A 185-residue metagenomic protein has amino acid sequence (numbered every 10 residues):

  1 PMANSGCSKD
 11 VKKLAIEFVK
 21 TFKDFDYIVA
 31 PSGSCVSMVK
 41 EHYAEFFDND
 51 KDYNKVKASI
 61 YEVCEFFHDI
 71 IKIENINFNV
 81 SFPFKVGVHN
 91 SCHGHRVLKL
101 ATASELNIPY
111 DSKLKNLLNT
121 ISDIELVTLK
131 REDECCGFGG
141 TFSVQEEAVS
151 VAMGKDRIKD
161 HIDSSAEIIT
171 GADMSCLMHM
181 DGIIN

Functional and structural regions predicted by a protein language model:
P1-N185: Iron-sulfur cluster-binding electron-transfer modules in prokaryotic oxidoreductases
